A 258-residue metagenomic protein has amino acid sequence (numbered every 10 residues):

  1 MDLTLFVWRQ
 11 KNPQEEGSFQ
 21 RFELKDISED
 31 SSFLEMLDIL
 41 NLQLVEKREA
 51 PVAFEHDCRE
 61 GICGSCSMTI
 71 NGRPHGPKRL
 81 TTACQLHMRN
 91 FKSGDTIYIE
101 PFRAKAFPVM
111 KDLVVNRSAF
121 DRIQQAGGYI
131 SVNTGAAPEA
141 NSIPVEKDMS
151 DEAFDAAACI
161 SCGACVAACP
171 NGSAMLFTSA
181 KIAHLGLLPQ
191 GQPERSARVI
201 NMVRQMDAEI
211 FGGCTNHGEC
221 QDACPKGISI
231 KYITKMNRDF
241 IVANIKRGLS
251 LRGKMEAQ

Functional and structural regions predicted by a protein language model:
M1-F22: Eukaryote-biased recognition of intrinsically disordered, low-complexity regulatory segments
W8, L24-K25, I70-G72: Short strand-turn-strand beta-turns centered on an Asx-Gly dipeptide
Q20-S32: Short, contiguous acidic and Ser/Thr-rich linear segments
S31-A50, Y98-Q258: Ferredoxin-type iron-sulfur electron-transfer modules in oxidoreductases and energy-metabolism complexes
A50, M68-T69: Long, hydrophobic/aromatic-enriched structural stretches that serve as scaffold segments
A53-S65: Short, structured protein-protein interaction patches enriched in aromatics and acidic/basic residues, typified by
I70-G94, I99: Glycine-rich phosphate/adenylate-binding loop and adjacent beta-alpha elements of nucleotide- or dinucleotide-binding
